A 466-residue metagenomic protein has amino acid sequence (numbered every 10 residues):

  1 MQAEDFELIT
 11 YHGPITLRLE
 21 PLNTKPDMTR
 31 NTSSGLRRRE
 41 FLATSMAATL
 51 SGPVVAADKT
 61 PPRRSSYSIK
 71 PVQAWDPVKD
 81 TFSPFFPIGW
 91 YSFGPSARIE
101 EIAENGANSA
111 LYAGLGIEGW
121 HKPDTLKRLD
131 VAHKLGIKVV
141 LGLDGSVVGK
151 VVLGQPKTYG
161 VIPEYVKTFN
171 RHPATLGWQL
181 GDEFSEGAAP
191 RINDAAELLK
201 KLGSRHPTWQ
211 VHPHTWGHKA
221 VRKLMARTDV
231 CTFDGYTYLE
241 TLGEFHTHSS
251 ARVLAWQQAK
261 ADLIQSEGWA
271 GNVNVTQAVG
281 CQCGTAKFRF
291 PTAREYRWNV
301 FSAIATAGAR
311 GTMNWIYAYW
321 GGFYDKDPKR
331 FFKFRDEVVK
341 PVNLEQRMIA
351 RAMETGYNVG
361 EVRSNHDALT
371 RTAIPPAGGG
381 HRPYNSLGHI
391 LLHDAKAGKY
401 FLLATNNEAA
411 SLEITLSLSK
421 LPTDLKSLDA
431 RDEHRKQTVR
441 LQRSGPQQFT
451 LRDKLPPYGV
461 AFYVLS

Functional and structural regions predicted by a protein language model:
L19, D27, S34, P53-I69: C-terminal segment of N-terminal export signals and the immediately downstream linker at the start of the mature
T24-P26, T32, F334: N-terminal cationic leader/targeting segments used for protein routing and processing
T29-A47: N-terminal secretory signal peptides and thylakoid transit peptides that target proteins across membranes
L50: Replace the tail clause
K59-K420, D424, A430-R443, Q448-L465: Glycan-processing catalytic domains of CAZymes
